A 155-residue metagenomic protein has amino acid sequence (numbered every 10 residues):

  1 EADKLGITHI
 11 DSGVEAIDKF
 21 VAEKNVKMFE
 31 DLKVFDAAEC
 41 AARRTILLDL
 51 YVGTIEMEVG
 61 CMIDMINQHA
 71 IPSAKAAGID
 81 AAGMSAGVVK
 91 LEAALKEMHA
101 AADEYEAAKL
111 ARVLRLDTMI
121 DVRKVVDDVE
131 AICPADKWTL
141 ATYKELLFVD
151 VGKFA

Functional and structural regions predicted by a protein language model:
E1-A155: C-terminal amphipathic alpha-helical interaction region
